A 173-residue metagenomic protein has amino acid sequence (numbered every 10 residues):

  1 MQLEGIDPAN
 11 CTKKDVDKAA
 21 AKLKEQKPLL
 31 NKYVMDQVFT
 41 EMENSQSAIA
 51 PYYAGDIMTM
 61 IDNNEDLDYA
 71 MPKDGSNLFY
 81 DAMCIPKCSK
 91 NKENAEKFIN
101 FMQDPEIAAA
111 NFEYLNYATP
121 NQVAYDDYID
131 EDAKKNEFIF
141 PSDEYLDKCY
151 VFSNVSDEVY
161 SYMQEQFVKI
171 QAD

Functional and structural regions predicted by a protein language model:
M1, A20, K24, F39 (+6 more regions): Non-transmembrane alpha-helical segments in soluble domains of secreted/periplasmic/extracellular proteins
M1-E4, Y80-C84: Periplasmic solute-binding protein
L3-C11, S89-A95: Short helix-loop capping/hinge motifs at secondary-structure junctions, enriched in acidic/polar residues
L3-D7, Q26-L30, Q46, I61 (+3 more regions): Sec/Tat-exported extracytoplasmic proteins
P8-D68, P72: Ligand-binding pocket segment of bilobal, Venus flytrap-like solute-binding proteins
T40, D143-D173: Conserved C-terminal helix/tail region of periplasmic/extracytoplasmic solute-binding proteins
D66-N77, P86-S89: Short beta-strand->loop
P86-D147: Mature extracytoplasmic/periplasmic domains
